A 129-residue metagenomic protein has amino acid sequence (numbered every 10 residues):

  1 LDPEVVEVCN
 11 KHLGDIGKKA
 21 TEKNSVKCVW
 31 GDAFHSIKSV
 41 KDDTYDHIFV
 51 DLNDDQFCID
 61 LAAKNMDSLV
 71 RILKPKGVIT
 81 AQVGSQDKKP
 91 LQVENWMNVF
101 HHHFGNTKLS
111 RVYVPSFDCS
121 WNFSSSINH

Functional and structural regions predicted by a protein language model:
L1-T80, G84-M97, C119: The AdoMet/dcAdoMet-binding core of the Class I SAM-like
S85-H129: Class I S-adenosyl-L-methionine
